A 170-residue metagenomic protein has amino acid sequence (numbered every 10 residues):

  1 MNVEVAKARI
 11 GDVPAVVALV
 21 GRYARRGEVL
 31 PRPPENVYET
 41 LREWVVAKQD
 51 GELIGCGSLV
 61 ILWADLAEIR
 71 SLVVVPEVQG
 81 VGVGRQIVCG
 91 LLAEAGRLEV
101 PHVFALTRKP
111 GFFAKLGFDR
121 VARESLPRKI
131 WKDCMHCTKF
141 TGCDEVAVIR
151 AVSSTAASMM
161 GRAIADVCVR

Functional and structural regions predicted by a protein language model:
M1-P31, V46-K48, E145-A147, S154-R170: Short amphipathic alpha-helix that is part of the acyltransferase structural core
V3-E4, R97-V103: Short active-site oxyanion
Y23-A24, R120-R123, K139: Short, hinge-like loop/turn segments at secondary-structure boundaries
N36-Q49, E68, T141-D144: A short helix-loop-beta-strand connector motif used in the catalytic cores of GNAT acetyltransferases and, in some
V46, E52-I61, D65-V73: Conserved beta-strand in the GNAT
V74, G80-A95, A105: Conserved acetyl-CoA-binding loop-helix of GNAT-fold acetyltransferases
P101, T107-M135: Conserved active-site alpha-helix within GNAT-family acetyltransferase domains
W131-E145: Cysteine-cluster motifs in flexible loop/terminal segments that predominantly coordinate metals
